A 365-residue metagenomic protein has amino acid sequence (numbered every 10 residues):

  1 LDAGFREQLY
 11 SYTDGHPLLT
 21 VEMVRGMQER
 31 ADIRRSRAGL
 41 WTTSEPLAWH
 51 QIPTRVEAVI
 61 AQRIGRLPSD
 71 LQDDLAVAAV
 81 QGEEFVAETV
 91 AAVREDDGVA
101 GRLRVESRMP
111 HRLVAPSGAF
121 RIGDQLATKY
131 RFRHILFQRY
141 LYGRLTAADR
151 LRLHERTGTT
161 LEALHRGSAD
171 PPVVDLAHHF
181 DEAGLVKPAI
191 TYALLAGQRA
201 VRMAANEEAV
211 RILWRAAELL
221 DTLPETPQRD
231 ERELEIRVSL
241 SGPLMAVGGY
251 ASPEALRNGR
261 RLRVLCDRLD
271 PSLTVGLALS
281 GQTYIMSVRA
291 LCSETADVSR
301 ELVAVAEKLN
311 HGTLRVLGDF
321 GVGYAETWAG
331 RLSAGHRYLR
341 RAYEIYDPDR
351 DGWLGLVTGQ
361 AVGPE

Functional and structural regions predicted by a protein language model:
D2-R211, R215-P224: Short secondary-structure boundary elements
D97, Y140-D347, D351-L354: Inter-helical turn/loop elements of alpha-helical hairpins
Q125, E231-E233, G359: A general secondary-structure signal for short beta-strands and their flanking turns/coil in non-transmembrane regions
T358-E365: Short, intrinsically disordered, charge-balanced linker/junction segments flanking boundaries in proteins
